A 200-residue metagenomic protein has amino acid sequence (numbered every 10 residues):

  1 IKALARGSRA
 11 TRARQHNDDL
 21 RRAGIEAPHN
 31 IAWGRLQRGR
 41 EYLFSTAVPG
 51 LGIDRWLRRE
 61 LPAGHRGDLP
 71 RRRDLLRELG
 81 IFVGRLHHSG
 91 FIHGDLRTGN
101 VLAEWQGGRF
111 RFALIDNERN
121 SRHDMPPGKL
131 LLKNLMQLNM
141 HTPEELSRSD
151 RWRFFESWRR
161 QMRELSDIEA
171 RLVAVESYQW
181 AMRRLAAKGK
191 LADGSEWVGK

Functional and structural regions predicted by a protein language model:
I1-R58, R66, E78-S89, H93 (+2 more regions): Conserved ATP-binding subdomain of kinase catalytic cores across diverse folds
S8-R9, D74, L146: Residues that cap or flank secondary-structure elements
L61-L75: Activation segment of protein kinase catalytic domains, centered on the conserved DFG
L96-A103: Hydrophobic residue at the +6 position relative to the catalytic HRD Asp in the kinase catalytic loop
A103-R109: Activation-loop N-terminal segment of eukaryotic-like protein kinases
F110-R183: C-lobe/activation-segment region of protein kinase-like
M182-K200: ATP/Mg2+ or Mg2+-diphosphate-binding catalytic cores that bind nucleotide phosphates or diphosphates via glycine-rich
